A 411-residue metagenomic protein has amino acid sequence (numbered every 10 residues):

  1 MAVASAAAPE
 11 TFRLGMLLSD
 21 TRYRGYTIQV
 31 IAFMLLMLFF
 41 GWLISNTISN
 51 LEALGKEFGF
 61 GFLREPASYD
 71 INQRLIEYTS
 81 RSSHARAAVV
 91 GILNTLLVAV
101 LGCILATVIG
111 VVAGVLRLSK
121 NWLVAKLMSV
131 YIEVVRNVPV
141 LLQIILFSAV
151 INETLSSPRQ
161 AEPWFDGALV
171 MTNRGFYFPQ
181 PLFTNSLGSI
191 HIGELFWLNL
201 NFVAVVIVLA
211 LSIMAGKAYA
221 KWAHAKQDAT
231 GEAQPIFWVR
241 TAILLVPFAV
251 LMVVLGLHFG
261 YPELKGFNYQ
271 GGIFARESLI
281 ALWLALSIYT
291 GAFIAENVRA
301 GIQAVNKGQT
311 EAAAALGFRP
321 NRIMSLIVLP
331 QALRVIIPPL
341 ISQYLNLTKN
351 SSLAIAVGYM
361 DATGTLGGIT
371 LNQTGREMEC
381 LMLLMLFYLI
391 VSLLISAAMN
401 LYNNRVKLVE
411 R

Functional and structural regions predicted by a protein language model:
A2-R411: Transmembrane alpha-helices and adjacent helix-loop boundaries
